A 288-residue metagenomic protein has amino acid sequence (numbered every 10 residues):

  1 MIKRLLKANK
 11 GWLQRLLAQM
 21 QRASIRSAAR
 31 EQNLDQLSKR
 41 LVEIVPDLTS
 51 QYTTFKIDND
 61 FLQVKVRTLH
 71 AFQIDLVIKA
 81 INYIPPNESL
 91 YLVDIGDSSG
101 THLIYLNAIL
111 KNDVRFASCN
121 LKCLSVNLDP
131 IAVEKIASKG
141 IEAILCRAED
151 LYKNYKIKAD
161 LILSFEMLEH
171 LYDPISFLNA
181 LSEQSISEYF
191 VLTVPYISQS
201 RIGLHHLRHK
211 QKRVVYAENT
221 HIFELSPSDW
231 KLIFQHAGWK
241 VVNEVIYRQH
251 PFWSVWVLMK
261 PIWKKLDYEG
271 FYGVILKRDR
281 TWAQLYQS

Functional and structural regions predicted by a protein language model:
I2-I157, L161, F165, L178 (+6 more regions): Conserved N-terminal segment of class I S-adenosyl-L-methionine
K139-G140, I186, A237: Short, structured coil segments at secondary-structure junctions
F165-L168, T193: Residues lining the SAM
H170, P174: Di-metal (Zn2+ and/or Mg2+/Mn2+) metal-binding site signature of metallo-dependent hydrolases with the MBL/beta-CASP
S176-F190: A short glycine-rich, Lys/Arg-flanked "PGG" loop and its adjoining helix->strand segment in the class I
V191-V214: Conserved class I S-adenosyl-L-methionine
I233, A237-W239: A structural motif corresponding to the C-terminal end of an alpha-helix and its immediate exit/capping segment
